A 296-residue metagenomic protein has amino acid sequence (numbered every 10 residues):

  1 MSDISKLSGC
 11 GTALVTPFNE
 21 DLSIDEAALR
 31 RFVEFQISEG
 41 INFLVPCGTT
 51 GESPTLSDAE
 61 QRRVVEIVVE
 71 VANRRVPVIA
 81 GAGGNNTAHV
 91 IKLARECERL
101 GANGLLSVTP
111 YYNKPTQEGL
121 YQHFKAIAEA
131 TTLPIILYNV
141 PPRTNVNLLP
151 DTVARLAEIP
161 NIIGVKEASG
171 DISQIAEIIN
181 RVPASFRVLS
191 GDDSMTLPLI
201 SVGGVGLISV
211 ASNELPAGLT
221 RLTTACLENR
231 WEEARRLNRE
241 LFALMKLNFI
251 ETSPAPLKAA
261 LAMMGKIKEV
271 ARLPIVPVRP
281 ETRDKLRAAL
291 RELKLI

Functional and structural regions predicted by a protein language model:
S2, K6-P17, F35, E39-I41 (+3 more regions): C-terminal alpha-helical cap/extension of soluble enzyme domains
D3-T12, P17-N145: Active-site beta->alpha loop and helix N-cap motifs at the rims of alpha/beta catalytic domains
G11, T50-S53, G83-N85, K166 (+4 more regions): Gly/Ser/Thr-rich beta-alpha loop segments that engage phosphate groups in nucleotides
E20, E26, D58, P150 (+2 more regions): Alpha-helix N-capping/helix-start residues
L29, Q61, V65, V90 (+7 more regions): A general structural signal for well-ordered alpha-helical segments in protein cores
L56-A59, K92, Q117-L120, L148-P150 (+4 more regions): Short secondary-structure transition/capping segments
R63, I67-A72, E96, L100 (+8 more regions): Alpha-helical structural signal in soluble globular domains
E129-A130, P141-F249: Catalytic alpha/beta core domains of metabolic enzymes, predominantly
